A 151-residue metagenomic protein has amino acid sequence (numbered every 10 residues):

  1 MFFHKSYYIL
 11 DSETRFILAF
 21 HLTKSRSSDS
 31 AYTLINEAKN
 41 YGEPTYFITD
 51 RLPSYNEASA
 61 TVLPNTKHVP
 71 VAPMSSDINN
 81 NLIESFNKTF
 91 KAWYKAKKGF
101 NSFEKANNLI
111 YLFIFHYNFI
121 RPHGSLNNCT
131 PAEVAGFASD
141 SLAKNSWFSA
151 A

Functional and structural regions predicted by a protein language model:
M1-K5, R15-F16: Short, flexible loop/turn motifs enriched in small residues
I9, R15, I35, F47-D50 (+4 more regions): Mobile genetic element proteins and their domesticated derivatives, centered on retroelements and DNA transposons
L10, E37-N40, S59-K67: Short, surface-exposed basic-aromatic patches at helix termini and helix-loop junctions that form
R15-F20, A96-K98: Short small-residue beta-strand/loop micro-motif enriched in glycine and branched aliphatics
F20-Y41: Active-site beta-loop-alpha junctions of metal-dependent nucleic acid enzymes, especially the RNase H-like/DDE
E43-E57, N127-P131: Acidic/histidine-rich, metal-coordinating catalytic segments
A72-A92: RNase H-like two-metal-ion nuclease catalytic core shared by retroviral integrases and related mobile-element nucleases
A96-A151: C-terminal domain-tail junction helix/linker
